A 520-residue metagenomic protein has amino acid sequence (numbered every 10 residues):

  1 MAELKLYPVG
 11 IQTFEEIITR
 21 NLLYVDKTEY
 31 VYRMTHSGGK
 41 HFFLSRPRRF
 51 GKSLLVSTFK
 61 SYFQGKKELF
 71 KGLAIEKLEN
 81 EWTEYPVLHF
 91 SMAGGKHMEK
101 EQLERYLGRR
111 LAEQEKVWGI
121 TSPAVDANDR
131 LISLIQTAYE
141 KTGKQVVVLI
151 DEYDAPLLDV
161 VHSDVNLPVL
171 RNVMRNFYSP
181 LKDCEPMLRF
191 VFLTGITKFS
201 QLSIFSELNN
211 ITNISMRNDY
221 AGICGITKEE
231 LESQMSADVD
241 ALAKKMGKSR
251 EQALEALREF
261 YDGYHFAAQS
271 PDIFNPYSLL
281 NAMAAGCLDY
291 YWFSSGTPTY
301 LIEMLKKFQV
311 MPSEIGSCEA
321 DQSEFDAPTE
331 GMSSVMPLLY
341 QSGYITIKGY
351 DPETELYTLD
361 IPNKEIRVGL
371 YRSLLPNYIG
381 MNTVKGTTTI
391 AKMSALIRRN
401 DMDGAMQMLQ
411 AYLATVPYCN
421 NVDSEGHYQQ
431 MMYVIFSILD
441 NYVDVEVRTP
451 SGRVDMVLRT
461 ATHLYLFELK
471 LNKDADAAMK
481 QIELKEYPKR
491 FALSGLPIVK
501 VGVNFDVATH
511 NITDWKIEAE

Functional and structural regions predicted by a protein language model:
M1-S424: Phosphate-binding site recognition
T137-T142, Y433-A461: Active-site metal-binding core of divalent-cation-utilizing nuclease and nuclease-like domains
V147, H463-Y465, V499: Structural motif
P168-N172, L471-P488: Mg2+/Mn2+-dependent nuclease catalytic core
F177-C184, P337-I345, Y433-S437, Q481-V501: Metal-dependent nuclease catalytic cores in nucleic-acid-processing enzymes, especially RNase H-like/related
A411-D444: Acidic-basic catalytic patches of nuclease active cores, encompassing PD-(D/E)XK and other metal-cofactor nuclease
M432, M456-L471, K485: Conserved catalytic cores of phosphodiester-cleaving nucleases, focusing on short active-site segments
R490, L496-E520: Domain-level recognition of nuclease-like catalytic cores that cleave nucleotide substrates
